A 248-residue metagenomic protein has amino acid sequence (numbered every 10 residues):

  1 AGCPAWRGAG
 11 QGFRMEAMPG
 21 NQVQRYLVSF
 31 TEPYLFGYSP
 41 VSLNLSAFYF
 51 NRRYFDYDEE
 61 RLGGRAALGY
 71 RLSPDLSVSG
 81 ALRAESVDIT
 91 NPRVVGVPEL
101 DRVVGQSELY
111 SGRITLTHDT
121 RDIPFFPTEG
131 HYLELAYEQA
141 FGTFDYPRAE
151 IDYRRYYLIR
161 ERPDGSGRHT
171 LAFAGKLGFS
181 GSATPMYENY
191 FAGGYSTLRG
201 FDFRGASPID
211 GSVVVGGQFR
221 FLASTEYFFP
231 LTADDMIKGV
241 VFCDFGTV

Functional and structural regions predicted by a protein language model:
A1-F126, H131-Y132, S196-Q218: Gram-negative/organellar outer-membrane beta-barrel architecture
V95-V248: C-terminal outer-membrane beta-barrel translocator/porin domains of Gram-negative envelope proteins and their
